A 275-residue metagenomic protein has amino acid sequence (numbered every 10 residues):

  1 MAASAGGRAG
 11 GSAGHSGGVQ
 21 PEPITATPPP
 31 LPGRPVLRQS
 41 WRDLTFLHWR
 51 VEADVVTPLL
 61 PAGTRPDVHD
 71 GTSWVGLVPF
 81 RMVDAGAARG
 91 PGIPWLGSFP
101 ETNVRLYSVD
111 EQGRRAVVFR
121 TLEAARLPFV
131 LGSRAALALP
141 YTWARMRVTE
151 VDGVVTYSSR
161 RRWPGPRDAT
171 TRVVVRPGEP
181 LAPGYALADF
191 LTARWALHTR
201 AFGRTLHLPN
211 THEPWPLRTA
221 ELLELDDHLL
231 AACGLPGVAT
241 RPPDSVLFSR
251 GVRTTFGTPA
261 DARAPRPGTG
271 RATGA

Functional and structural regions predicted by a protein language model:
M1-H15: Compositionally biased, low-complexity flexible segments
G17, T27-P32, G90-P94, S98-P100 (+3 more regions): Active-site-adjacent core segments of small-molecule enzymes
G17-A88, V238-A275: Hydrophobic, proline/glycine-rich low-complexity stretches
T72-A124: Extended, compositionally biased
N103-A275: Internal, well-folded beta-alpha domain core
